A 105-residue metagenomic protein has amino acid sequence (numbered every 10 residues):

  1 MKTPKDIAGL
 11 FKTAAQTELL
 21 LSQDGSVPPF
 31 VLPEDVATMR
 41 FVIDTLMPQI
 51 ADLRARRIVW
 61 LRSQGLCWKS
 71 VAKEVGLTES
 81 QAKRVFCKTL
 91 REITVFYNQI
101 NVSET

Functional and structural regions predicted by a protein language model:
M1-Q49, K69-S70, V75, E79-Q81 (+1 more regions): N-terminal interaction/assembly modules
I50-L66: Short amphipathic alpha helix immediately N-terminal
